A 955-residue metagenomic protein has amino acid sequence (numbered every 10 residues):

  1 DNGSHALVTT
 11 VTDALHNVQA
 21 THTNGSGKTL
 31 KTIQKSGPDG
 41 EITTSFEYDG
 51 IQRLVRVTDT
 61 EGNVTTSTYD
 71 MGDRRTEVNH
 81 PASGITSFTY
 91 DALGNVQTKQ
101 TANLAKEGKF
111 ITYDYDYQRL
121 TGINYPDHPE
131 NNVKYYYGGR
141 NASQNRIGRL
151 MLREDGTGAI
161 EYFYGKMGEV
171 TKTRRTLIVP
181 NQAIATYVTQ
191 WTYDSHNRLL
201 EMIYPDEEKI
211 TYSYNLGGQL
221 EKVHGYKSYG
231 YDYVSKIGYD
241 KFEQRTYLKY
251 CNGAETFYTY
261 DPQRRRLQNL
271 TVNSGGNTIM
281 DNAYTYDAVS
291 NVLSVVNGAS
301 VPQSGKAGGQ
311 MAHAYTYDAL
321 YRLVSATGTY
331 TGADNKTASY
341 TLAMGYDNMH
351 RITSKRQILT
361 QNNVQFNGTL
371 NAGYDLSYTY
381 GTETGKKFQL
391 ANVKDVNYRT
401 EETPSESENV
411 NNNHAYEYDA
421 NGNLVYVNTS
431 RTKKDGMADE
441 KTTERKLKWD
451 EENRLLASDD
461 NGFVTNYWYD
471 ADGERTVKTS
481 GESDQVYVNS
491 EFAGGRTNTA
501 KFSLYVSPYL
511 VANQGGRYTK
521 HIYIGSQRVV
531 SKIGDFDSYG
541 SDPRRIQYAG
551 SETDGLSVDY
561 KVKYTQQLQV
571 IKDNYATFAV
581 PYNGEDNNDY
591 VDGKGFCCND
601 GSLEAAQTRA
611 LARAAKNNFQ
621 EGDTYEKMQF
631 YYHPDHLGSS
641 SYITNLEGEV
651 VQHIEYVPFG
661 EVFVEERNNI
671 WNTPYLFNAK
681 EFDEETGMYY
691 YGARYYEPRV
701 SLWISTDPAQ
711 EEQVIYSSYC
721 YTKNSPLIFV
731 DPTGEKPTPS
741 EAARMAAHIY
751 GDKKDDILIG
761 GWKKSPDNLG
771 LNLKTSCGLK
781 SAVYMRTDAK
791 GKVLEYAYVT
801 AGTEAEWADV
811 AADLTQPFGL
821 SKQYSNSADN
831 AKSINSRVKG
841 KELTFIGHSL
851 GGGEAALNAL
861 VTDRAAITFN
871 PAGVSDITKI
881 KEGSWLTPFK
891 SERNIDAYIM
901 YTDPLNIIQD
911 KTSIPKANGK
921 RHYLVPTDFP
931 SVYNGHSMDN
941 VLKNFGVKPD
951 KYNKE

Functional and structural regions predicted by a protein language model:
D1, T10-G25, K31-P38, R56-G62 (+28 more regions): Beta-turn initiation residues at beta-strand->coil junctions
D1-N2, L54, R75, G139 (+6 more regions): A motif-centric feature for acidic-aromatic and gly/ser/thr-rich catalytic loops and repeats
T10, A20-T21, S45-F46, S67 (+24 more regions): A residue-level detector for well-ordered beta-strand positions
Y260, Y315-Y317, W449, Y469 (+7 more regions): Surface-exposed coil/loop segments, especially low-complexity Tyr/Gly/Ser/Thr-rich stretches in secreted/surface
Y539, Q547-G550, S557, K561-A576 (+5 more regions): Cationic, glycine-rich low-complexity segments
K736, K754-I846, A865-T868, A872-S875 (+1 more regions): A conserved cap/lid and substrate-binding interface adjacent to the catalytic center of lipid-processing enzymes
G847-G851, A855: Gly/Ala-rich beta-loop-alpha elbow adjacent to hydrolase catalytic centers
R864-E955: Serine hydrolase/lipase
